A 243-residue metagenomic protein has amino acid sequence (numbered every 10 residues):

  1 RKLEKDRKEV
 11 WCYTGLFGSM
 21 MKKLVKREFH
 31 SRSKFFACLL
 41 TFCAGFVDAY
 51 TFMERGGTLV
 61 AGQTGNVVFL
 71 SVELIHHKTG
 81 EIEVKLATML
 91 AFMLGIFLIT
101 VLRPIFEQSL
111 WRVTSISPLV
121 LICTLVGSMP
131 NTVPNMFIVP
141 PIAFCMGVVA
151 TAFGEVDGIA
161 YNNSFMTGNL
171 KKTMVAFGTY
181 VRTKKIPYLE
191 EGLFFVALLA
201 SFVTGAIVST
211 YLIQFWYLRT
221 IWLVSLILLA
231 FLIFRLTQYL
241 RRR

Functional and structural regions predicted by a protein language model:
C12-S31: Short, Lys/Arg-rich, polar N-terminal cytosolic tail immediately upstream of the first transmembrane signal-anchor
F42, V47, N135-N162: Hydrophobic core of transmembrane alpha-helices in multi-pass small-molecule transporters, especially MFS/SLC-type
G62-T79: Perimembrane loop-to-helix junctions flanking transmembrane segments
M93-F97, L199, V203: Hydrophobic/small/kink-forming positions within alpha-helical transmembrane segments of polytopic membrane proteins
F97-Q108, I213: Helix-to-loop junctions at the C-terminal end of transmembrane segments in multipass secondary transporters
S109-P118, I138-P141, N162-F165: Cytoplasmic-side transmembrane-helix entry/capping segments in multi-pass membrane proteins
S109-V113, T210-L226: A membrane-interface helix-boundary motif in multi-pass transporters
L121-V133: C-terminal ends and interior cores of transmembrane alpha-helices in multi-pass membrane transporters/permeases
